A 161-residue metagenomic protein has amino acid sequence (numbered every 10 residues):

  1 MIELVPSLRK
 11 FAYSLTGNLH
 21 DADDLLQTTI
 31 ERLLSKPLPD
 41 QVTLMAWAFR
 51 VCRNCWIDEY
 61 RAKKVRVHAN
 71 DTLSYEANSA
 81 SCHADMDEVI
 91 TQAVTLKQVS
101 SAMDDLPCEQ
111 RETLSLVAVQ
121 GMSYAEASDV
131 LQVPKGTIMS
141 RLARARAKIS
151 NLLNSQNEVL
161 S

Functional and structural regions predicted by a protein language model:
M1-K10, S14, H20-D23, P39 (+1 more regions): A short, charge-rich alpha-helical start-of-domain segment used by transcription regulators
L8, A12, A22-L33, A127 (+2 more regions): Short, small-hydrophobic-rich alpha-helical interface motif
N18, S123, Q132-T137: Helix-turn-helix DNA-binding motif, specifically the short coil turn and the N-cap/start of the second
Q27-L44, A62-K63: Sigma70-family region 2
V51-D71, Q92: Arg/Lys-rich amphipathic alpha helix in sigma70-family domain 2
H68, A125, D129-Q132, R146-S161: C-terminal edge and immediately downstream basic/flexible tail or linker adjoining helix-turn-helix-like DNA-binding
E76-D104: Acidic, proline/glycine-rich intrinsically disordered inter-domain spacer in sigma factors
T113-V117: A short pre-motif secondary-structure segment
